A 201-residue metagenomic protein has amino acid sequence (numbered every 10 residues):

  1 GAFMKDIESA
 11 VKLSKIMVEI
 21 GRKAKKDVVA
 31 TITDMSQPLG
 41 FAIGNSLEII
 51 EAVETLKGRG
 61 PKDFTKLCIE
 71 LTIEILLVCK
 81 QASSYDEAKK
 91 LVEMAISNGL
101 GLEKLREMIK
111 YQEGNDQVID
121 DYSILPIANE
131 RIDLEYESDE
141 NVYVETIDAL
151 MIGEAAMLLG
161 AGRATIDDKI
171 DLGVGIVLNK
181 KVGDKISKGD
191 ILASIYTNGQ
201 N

Functional and structural regions predicted by a protein language model:
G1-N201: Well-ordered secondary-structure scaffolds
